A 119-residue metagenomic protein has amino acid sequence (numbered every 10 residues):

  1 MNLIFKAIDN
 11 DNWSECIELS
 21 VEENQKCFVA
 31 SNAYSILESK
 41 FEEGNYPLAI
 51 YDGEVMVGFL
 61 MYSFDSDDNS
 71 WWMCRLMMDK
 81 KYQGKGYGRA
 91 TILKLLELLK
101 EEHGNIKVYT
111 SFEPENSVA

Functional and structural regions predicted by a protein language model:
N2-L3: Extreme N-terminal starter segment of soluble prokaryotic enzymes
A7-C74, D79-K81, I92, L98 (+1 more regions): Acetyl-CoA-dependent GNAT
D68, G86, V118: Residues that form or flank phosphate/diphosphate-binding pockets in enzymes that use nucleotide phosphates
D79-K81, K85, P114-E115: Active-site acidic-Proline motif in GNAT/NAT acetyltransferases
E101-S111: Conserved GNAT acetyl-CoA-binding A-motif
Y109-A119: Conserved beta-strand-loop-alpha-helix junction that forms the acyl-donor binding cleft
